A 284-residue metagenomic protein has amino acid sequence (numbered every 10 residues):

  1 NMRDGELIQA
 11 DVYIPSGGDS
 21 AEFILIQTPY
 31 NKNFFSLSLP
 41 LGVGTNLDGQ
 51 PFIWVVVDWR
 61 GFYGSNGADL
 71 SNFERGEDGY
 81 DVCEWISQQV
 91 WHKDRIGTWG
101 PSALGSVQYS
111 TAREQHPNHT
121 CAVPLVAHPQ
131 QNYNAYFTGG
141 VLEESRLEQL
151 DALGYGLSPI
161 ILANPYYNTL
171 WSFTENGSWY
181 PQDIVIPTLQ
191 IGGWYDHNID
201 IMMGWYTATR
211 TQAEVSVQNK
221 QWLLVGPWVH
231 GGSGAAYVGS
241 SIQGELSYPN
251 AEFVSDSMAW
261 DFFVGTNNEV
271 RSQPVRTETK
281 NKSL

Functional and structural regions predicted by a protein language model:
N1-G17: N-terminal cap/lid segment of alpha/beta-hydrolase-fold proteins
M2-E6, P117, P165-Y166, I186 (+2 more regions): Alpha/beta-hydrolase-fold serine-hydrolase catalytic core, especially in secreted/extracellular enzymes
M2-R3, L7, F23, N72 (+5 more regions): A conserved hydrophobic secondary-structure block that centers on an alpha-helix together with its immediately flanking
E6-L7, D19-F23, Q50-I53, H92-I96 (+3 more regions): Loop/turn elements at helix/coil->beta-strand transitions in domains of secreted/extracellular proteins
G17-Q88, P129-Q130, A135, A236-S247: Cap/lid segment of the alpha/beta-hydrolase catalytic domain
L39, L142-W179, I186, H197: Mobile cap/lid helix-loop segments that gate and shape the active-site cleft of serine hydrolases
R75-C83, I96-T98, A103-Q108, T188 (+2 more regions): Extended, hydrophobic alpha-helical segments in both membrane/secreted and soluble proteins
E84-L153, L162-A163: Primarily recognizes the serine-hydrolase "nucleophile elbow" in alpha/beta-hydrolase and SGNH/GDSL folds
